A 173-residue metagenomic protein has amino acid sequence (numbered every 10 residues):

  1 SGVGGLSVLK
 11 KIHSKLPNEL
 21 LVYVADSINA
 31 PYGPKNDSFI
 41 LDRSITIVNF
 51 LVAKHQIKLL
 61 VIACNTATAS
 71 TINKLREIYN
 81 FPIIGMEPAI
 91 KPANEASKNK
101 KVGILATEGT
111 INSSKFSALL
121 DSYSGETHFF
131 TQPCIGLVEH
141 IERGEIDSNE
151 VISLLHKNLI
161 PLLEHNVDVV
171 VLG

Functional and structural regions predicted by a protein language model:
S1-G173: Non-catalytic structural scaffold of enzyme domains
